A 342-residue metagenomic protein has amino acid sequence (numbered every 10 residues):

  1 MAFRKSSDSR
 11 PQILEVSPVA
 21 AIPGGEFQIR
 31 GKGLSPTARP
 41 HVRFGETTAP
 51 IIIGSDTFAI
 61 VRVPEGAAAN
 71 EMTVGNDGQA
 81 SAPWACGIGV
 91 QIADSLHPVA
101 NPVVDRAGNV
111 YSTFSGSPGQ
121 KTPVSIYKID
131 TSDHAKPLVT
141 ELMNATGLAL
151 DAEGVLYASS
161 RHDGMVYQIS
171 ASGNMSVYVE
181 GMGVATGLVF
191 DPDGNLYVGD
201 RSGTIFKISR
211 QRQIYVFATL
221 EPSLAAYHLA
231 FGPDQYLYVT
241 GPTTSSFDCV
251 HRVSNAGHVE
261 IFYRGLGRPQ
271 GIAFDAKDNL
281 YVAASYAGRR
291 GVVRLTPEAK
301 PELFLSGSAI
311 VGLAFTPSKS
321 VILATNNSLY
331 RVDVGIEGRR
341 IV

Functional and structural regions predicted by a protein language model:
M1-Y111: Ser/Thr/Pro-rich low-complexity tracts
F44-E46, N76-G78, G173, R212 (+1 more regions): Residue-level detection of beta-strand-connecting loop/turn positions
D77, I129-T131, I169-A171, I208-Q211 (+3 more regions): Inter-blade boundary loops/turns of WD-repeat beta-propellers
G87-D94, D133-V139, G173-E180, Q213-T219 (+2 more regions): A short beta-strand motif characteristic of beta-propeller blades
S95-G108, T113-G116, T122-V124, E141-V155 (+7 more regions): Beta-rich, blade/repeat-based domains predominating in secreted/periplasmic proteins but also intracellular
Y127, M165-Y167, F206, H251 (+2 more regions): WD40 beta-propeller blade core
R161, S170, D200-R201, S209 (+4 more regions): Structural signature of WD-repeat beta-propellers
V334-R340: Short loop/turn segments immediately following beta-strands, especially the blade-tip and inter-blade linker loops
